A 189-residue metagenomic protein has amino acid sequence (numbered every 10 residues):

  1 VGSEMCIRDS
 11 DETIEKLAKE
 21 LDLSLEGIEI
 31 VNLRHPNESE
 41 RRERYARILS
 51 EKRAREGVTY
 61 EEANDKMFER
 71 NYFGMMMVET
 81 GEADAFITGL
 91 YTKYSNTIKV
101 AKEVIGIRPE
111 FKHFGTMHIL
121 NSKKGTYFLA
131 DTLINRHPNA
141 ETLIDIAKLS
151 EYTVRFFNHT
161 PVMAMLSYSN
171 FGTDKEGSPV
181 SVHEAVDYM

Functional and structural regions predicted by a protein language model:
V1-I7: Short, small-residue-biased leader/transition segments that mark boundaries at the very start of proteins
E4, I28-E29, D84-F86, M117-H118 (+2 more regions): Structural motif
I7, K16, S24, E38-E40 (+1 more regions): Glycine-rich phosphate/diphosphate-binding loop of Rossmann-like nucleotide-binding domains
S10-E12, G89-S95, S169-T173: Gly/Ser/Thr-rich loops at beta-strand to alpha-helix junctions that form or flank small-molecule/cofactor-binding
T13-A54: Glycine-rich nucleotide/cofactor/substrate-binding loop typically near the N-terminus or early in the first domain
R41-K112: N-terminal glycine-rich phosphate/adenylate-binding segment common to multiple enzyme folds
E103-H118, D145-L149: Conserved alpha/beta core surface patches that mediate binding of polyanionic ligands
G115-N121, D131-T132: Short beta-strand elements
